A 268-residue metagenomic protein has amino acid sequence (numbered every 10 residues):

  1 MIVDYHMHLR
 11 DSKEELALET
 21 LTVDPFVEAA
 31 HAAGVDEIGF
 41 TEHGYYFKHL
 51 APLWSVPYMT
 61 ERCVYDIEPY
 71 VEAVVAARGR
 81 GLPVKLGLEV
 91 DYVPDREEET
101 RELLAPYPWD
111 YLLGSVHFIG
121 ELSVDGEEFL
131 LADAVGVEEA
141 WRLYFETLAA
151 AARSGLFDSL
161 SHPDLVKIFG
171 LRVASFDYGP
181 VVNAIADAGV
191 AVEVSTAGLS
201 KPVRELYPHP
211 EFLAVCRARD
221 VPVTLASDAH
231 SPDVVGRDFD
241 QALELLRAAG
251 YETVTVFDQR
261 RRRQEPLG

Functional and structural regions predicted by a protein language model:
M1-P94, L104, V166-G170, S175-V181 (+3 more regions): An N-terminally biased module of ancient metal coordination in phosphate/nucleic-acid-related enzymes
M1-S12, E121, G155-L156, R172-G268: Charged catalytic cores and adjacent phosphate/nucleic-acid-binding surfaces used for phosphate/nucleic-acid chemistry
I2, H31-A32, V71-G81, R101-D110 (+3 more regions): Acidic (Asp/Glu)-rich catalytic clusters
T20, Y45, Y107-I185, V190-L206: Divalent metal-binding pocket/active-site signature
D36-E37, D110, D158, E252: Short acidic/polar active-site loop segments enriched in Thr and Asp
G39, K85, L113, E193 (+1 more regions): Structural detector of well-ordered beta-strand residues that form the stable sheet scaffold of enzyme domains
V56-Y58, L103-L104, L130-L131, P210-F212 (+1 more regions): Short, hinge-like loop/turn segments at secondary-structure boundaries
A76-S123, E128: Active-site gating/metal-coordination segments in enzymes
